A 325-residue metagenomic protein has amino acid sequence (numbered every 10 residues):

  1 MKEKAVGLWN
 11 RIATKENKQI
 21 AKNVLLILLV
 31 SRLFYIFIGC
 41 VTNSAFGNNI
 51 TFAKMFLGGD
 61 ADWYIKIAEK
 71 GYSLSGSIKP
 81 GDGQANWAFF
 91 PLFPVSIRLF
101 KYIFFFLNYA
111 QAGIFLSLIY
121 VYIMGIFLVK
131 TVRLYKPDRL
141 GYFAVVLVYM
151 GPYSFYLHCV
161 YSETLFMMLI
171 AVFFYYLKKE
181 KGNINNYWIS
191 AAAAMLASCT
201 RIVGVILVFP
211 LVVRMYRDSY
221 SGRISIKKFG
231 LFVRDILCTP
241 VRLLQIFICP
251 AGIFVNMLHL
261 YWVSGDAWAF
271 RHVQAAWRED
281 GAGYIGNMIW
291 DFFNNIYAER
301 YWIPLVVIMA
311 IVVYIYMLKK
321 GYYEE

Functional and structural regions predicted by a protein language model:
M1-K18, S225, F229-L231: Short, Lys/Arg-rich, polar N-terminal cytosolic tail immediately upstream of the first transmembrane signal-anchor
S31-N43, L196-A197, V208-E325: Membrane-lumen/periplasm interface segments of specific transmembrane helices in polyprenyl phosphate-linked
G58-L74, P80-F106, L258: Short hydrophobic/aromatic helix or loop-helix immediately within or flanking a transmembrane segment in polytopic
D82-W87, P91, V95, I103-I126 (+1 more regions): Loop-to-helix entry region of an early transmembrane alpha helix in multi-pass inner-membrane enzymes
L99, F115-Y135, V312-Y316: Transmembrane-helix motifs of polytopic, lipid-linked glycan transferases
L107-A112, L128-M150: Transmembrane-helix signature of polytopic, membrane-embedded enzymes that assemble or transfer cell-envelope glycans
F127-K130, L147-M150, L165-G182, Y187 (+1 more regions): Specific aromatic-rich, kink-prone transmembrane helix
H158-L165: Short acidic/glycine- and proline-prone juxtamembrane loop motifs at membrane-interface regions of multi-pass membrane
